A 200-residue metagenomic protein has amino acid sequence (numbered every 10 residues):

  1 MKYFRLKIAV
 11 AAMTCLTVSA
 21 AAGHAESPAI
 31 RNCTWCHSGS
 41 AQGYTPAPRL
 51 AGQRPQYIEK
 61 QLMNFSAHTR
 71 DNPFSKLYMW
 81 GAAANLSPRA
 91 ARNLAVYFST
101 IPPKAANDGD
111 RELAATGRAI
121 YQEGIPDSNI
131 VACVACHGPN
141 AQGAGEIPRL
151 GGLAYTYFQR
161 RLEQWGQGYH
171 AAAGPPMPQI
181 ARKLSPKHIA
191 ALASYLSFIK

Functional and structural regions predicted by a protein language model:
M1-V10: Bacterial N-terminal signal peptides that target proteins for export
C15-I30, G43-P48, T100-P126: Electrostatic cytochrome c docking/interface patches
A25, A29-H68: The feature marks the first
N32-S40, L94, I130-N140, L192: The canonical Cys-X-X-Cys-His
Y44-A51, F65-G109, A144-R149, G168-K200: Axial heme c-ligation environment in periplasmic c-type cytochrome domains
R49-Q56, C136, R149-T156: Short cysteine/histidine-rich metal-coordination sites, predominantly Zn2+-binding motifs
R54-F65, Y155-Y169: Short microdomains enriched in Cys/His and/or Lys/Arg
R118-G151: Conserved small-residue-rich
